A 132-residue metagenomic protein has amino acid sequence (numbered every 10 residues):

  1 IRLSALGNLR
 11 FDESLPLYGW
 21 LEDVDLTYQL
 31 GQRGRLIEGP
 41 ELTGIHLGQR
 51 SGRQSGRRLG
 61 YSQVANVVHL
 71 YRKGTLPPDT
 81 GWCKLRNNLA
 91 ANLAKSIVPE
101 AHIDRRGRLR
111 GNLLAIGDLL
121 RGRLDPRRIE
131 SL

Functional and structural regions predicted by a protein language model:
I1-L9, L15-L42: A short, conserved alpha-helix in the catalytic core of glycosyltransferases
N8, L30, H69-L70, A115-D118: Short alpha-helical scaffold segments that flank and stabilize functional sites
P16-W20, R53-R57, L132: Short, surface-exposed loop/turn motifs that are enriched in glycine and acidic residues and include a nearby proline
R35, G39-R57, V67-L70: Active-site donor/metal-binding and catalytic loop motifs of nucleotide-sugar-dependent glycosylation enzymes
R57-N66, L76-L132: Non-catalytic, C-terminal membrane-associated alpha-helical segments of glycosyltransferases
